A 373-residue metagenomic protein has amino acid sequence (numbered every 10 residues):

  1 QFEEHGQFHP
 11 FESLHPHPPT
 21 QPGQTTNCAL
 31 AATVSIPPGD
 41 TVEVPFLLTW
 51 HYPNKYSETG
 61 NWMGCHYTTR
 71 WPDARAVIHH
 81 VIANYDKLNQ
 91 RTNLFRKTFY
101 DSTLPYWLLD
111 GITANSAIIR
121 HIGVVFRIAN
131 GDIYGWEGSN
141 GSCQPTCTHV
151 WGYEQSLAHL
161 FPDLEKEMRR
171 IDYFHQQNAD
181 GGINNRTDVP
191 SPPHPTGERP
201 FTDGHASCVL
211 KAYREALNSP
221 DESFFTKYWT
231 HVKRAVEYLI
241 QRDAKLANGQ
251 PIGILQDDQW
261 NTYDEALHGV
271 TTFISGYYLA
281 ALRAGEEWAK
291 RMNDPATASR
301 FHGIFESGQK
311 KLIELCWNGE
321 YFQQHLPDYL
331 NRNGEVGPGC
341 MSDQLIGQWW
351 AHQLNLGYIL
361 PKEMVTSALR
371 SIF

Functional and structural regions predicted by a protein language model:
Q1-D40: Trp/Gly-enriched beta-strand surface patches
P22-N27, T33, D40, V44-P45 (+5 more regions): Substrate-binding groove/exosite segments of carbohydrate-active enzymes
W50-G60: Short, Lys/Arg- and Gly-enriched loop/turn segments at beta-strand edges
Y56, Y238-N248, K311-E320: Secretory-pathway/luminal and periplasmic proteins that interact with or process carbohydrate-rich
Y56-E58, E215-T226, A284-H302, L356-E363: Inter-helical turn/loop segments and adjacent helix faces that build the functional surface of alpha-helical bundle
T59, M63-D73, V77, Y263-V270: Short His/Asp/Glu-rich catalytic/ion-coordination signatures at enzyme active sites or charged loops
N248-D294, A298-W317: Hydrophobic, small-residue-rich alpha-helical packing segments that form membrane-like cores
E286-M292, G303-F373: Carbohydrate-active enzyme catalytic cores, enriched for enzymes that act on polyanionic acidic polysaccharides
